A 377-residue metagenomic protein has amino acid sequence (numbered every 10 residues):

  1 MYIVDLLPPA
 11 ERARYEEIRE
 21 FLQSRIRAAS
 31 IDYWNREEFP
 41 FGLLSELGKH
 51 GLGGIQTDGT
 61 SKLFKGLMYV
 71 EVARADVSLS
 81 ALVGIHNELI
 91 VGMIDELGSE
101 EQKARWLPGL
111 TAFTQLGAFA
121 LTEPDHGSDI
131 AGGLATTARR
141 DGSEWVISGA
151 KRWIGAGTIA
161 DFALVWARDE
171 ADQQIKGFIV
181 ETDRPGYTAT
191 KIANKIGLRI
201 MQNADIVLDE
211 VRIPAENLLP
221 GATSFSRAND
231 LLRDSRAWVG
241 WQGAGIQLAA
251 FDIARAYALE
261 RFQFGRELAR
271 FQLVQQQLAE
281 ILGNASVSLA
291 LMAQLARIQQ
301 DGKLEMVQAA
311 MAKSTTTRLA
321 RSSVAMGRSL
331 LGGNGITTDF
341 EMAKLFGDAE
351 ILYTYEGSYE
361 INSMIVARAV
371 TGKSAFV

Functional and structural regions predicted by a protein language model:
Y2-L7, L67-M68, L89, L331-V377: Glycine-rich phosphate/cofactor-binding loops in nucleotide/flavin-utilizing enzymes
I3-P9, A13-R14, T188-S286, L352 (+2 more regions): Glycine-rich beta->alpha junctions and the first turn(s) of the following alpha-helix
R27-N35, R255, L259-R266, L282-T315 (+1 more regions): C-terminal helix-coil-helix/basic helical segment that borders enzyme active sites and/or dimer interfaces and provides
F41, G48-T114, I154-F162, Q299-G302 (+1 more regions): Internal helix-loop-helix
F113-T122: A short, Trp-centered hydrophobic/proline-enriched beta-strand micro-motif
G127, R152-G157, D234-W238, E350-S358: Glycine-rich phosphate/pyrophosphate-binding beta-alpha loops
T136-R139: A structural signal for short hydrophobic beta-strand segments in well-ordered beta-sheet cores
S148-A189: A short core secondary-structure module
